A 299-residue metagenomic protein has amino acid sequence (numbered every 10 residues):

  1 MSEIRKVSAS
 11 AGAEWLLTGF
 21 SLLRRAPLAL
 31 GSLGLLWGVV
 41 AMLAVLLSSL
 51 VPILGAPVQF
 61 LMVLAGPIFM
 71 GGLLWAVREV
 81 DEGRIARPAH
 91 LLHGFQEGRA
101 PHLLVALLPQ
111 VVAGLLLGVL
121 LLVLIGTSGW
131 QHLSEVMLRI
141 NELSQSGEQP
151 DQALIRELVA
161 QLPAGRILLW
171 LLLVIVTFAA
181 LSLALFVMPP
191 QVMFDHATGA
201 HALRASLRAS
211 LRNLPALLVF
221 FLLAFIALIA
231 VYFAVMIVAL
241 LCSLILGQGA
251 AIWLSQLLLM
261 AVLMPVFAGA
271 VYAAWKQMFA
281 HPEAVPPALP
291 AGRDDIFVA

Functional and structural regions predicted by a protein language model:
M1-A299: Hydrophobic alpha-helical membrane segments
